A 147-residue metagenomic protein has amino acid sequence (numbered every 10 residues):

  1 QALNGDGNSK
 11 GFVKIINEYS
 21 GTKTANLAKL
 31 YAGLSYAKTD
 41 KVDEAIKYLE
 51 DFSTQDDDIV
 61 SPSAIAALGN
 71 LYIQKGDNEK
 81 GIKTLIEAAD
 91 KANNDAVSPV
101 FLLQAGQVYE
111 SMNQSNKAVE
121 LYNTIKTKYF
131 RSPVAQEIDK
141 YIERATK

Functional and structural regions predicted by a protein language model:
E18-A25, T39, T54-S61, A89-S98 (+1 more regions): Short solvent-exposed coil/turn linkers within tandem alpha-helical repeat scaffolds
S111, S115-K147: Terminal, low-structured helical/coil segments at or just beyond the last alpha-helical repeat
